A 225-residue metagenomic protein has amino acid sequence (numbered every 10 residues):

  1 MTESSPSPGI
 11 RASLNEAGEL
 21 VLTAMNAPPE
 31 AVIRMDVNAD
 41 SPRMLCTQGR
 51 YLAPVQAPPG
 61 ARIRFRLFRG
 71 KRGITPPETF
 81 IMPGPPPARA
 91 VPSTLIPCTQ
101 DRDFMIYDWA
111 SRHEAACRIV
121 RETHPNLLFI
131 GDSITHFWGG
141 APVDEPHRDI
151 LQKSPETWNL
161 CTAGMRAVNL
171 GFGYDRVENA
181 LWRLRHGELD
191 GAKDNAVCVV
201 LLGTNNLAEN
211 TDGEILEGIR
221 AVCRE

Functional and structural regions predicted by a protein language model:
M1-P87: Short, compositionally stereotyped local motifs that mark structural "simplifiers"
M1-S4, P83-L160, L189-K193: N-terminal secretory targeting modules
E30, G60, H124, K193-N195: A general structural motif
T47-Q48, P76-P77, G139-P142, T211-G213: Short, solvent-exposed loop/turn and secondary-structure capping segments
I63, P125, M165: Residue-level detector of short, conserved catalytic/binding motifs and their immediate flanks
L128-I130, V168, C198: Conserved beta-strand elements of the Class I
Q152-R166, D175, L181-E225: Alpha-helical cap/lid subdomain in secreted, periplasmic, or secretory-pathway luminal O-acyl-processing enzymes
